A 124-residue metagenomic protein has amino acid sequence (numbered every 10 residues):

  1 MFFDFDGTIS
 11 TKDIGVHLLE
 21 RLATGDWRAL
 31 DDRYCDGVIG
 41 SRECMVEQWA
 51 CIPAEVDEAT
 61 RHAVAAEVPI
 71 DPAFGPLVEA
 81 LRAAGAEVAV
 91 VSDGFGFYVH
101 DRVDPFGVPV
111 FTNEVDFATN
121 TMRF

Functional and structural regions predicted by a protein language model:
M1-E114, A118-T119: Alpha-helical substrate-recognition element adjacent to the catalytic core
T121-F124: Short, surface-exposed amphipathic charged segments that create phosphate/polyanion-binding patches used for binding
